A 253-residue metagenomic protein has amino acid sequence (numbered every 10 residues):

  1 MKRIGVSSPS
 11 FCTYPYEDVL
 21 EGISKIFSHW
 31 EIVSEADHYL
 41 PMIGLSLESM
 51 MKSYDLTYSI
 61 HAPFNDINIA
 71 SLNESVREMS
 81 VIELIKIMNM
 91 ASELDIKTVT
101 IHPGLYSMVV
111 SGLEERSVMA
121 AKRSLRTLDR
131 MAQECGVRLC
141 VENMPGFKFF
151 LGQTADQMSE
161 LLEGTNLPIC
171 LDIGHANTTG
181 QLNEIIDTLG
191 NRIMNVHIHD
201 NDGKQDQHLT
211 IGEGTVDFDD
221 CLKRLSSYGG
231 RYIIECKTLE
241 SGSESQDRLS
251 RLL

Functional and structural regions predicted by a protein language model:
M1-G5, T13-E21, K97, G152-A155 (+3 more regions): Histidine-acidic metal/acid-base catalytic patches
M1-S92, P168: N-terminal pre-domain/capping segments
P9-F11, V33-D37, P63-N65, G104-Y106 (+4 more regions): Active-site beta-loop-alpha junctions enriched in small/polar residues
V19-K25, P41-I60, I87-D95, D129-C135 (+3 more regions): Acidic (Asp/Glu)-rich catalytic clusters
H29, S59, C140-V141, C170-I173 (+1 more regions): Generic enzyme active-site microenvironment
H38-P41, V118-A120, F147-G152, I173-N183: Active-site glycine- and acidic-residue-rich loops that bind and position anionic ligands or nucleotide-like cofactors
D66-L72, S107-G112, G203-L209: A short acidic, helix-capping loop that chelates divalent metal ions and anchors anionic groups
S75-P168: Active-site acidic/histidine proton-transfer and metal-coordination neighborhood in alpha/beta enzyme cores
